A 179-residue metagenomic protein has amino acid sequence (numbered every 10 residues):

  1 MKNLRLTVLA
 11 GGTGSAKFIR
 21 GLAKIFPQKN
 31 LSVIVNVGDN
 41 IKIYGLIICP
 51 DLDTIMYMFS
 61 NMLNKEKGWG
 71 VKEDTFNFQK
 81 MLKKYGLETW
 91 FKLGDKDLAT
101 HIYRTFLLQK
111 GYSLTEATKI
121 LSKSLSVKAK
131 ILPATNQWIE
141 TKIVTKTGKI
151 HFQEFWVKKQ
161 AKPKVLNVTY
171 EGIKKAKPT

Functional and structural regions predicted by a protein language model:
M1, T179: Glycine-rich phosphate/diphosphate-binding loops that line cofactor/substrate pockets in enzymes
K2-L6: Extreme N-terminal starter segment of soluble prokaryotic enzymes
T7-T13: Short, glycine-rich nucleotide/cofactor-binding loops
V8, V33-I34: Structural beta-sheet core signal
T13-G14, I34: Short glycine-rich anion-binding loops that position phosphate/pyrophosphate groups of nucleotides and phosphorylated
G14-I19, I41-Y44: Short N-terminal binding/cap micro-motifs at the start of the first secondary-structure element
K17-N30: A short, Lys/Arg-enriched amphipathic alpha-helix followed by its capping loop at the start of a domain
N36-P178: Electropositive, gly/pro-rich neighborhoods at or near active sites that engage anionic ligands
